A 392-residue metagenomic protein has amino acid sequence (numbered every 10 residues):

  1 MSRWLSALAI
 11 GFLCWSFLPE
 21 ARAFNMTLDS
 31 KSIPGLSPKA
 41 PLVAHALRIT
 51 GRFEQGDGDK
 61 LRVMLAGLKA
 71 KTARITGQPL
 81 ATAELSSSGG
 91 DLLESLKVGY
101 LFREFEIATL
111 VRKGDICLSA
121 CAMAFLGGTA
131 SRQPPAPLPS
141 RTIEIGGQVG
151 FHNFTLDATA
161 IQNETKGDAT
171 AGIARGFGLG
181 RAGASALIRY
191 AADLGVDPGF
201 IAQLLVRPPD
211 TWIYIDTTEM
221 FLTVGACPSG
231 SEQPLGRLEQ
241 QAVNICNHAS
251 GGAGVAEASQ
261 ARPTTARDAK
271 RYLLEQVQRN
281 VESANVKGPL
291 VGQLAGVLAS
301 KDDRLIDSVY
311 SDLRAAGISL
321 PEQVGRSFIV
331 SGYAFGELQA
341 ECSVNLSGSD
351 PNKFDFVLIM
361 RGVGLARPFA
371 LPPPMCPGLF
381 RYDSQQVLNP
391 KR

Functional and structural regions predicted by a protein language model:
A7-S16: Bacterial N-terminal signal peptides
F17-A23: Sec/Tat signal peptide C-region and signal peptidase I cleavage site
A23-V63: STAS-typified acidic loop motif
A46, G58-L65, S95-G99, R103 (+7 more regions): Extracytoplasmic/secreted envelope proteins and their assembly/folding machinery, especially bacterial periplasmic
T76-E94, A108-C117: Short, glycine-/small-residue-enriched flexible loop/hinge segments at domain edges that mediate gating
A81-T82, H152-A249: Charged, glycine-interspersed solvent-exposed loop segments at helix/strand-loop junctions that cap or gate access
R103-T155: Glycine-rich beta-to-alpha active-site loop
A269-R392: Extended non-globular C-terminal regions
